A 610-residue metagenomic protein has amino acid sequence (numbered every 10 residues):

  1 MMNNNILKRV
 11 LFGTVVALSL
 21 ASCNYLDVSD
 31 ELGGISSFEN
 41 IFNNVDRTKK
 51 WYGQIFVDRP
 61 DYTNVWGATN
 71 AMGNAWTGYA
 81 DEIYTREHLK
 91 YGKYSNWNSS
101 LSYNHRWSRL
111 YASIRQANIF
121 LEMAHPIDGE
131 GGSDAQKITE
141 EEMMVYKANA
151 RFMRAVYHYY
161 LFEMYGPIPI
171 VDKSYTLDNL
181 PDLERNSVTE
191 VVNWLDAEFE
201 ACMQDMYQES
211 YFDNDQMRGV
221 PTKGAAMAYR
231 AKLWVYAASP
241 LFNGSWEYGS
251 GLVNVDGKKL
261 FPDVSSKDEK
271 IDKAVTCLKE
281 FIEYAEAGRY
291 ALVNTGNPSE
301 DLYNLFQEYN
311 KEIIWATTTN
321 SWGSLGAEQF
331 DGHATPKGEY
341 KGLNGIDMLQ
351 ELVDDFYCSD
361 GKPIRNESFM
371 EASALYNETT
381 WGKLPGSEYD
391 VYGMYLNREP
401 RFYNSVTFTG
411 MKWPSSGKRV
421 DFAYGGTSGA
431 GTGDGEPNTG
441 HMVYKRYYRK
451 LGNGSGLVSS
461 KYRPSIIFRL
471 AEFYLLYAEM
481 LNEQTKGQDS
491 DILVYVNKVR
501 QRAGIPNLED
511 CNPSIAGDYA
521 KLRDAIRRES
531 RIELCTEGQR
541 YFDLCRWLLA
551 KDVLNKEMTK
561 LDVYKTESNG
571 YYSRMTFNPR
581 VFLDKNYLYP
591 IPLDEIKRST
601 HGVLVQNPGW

Functional and structural regions predicted by a protein language model:
M1-G33: Bacterial Sec-dependent N-terminal signal peptides
S22-Y25, L110-S113, W194-D196, E247 (+8 more regions): Long, intrinsically disordered, low-complexity segments
C23-M72, L101, G251-L252, G393-L396 (+1 more regions): Membrane-proximal, proline-rich intrinsically disordered regions
N44-T63, Y84-Y165, N179-R218, Y376 (+8 more regions): Conserved, well-structured interaction surfaces
R47, T295-S428, G487: Glycine-rich, aromatic-lined ligand/substrate-binding cores of catalytic and carbohydrate-binding domains
G131-T139, P167-R185, L241-K273: Short coil/linker segments at helix-helix boundaries
F162-E163, P169, S210, Y236-S245 (+1 more regions): Short coil/turn linking the two alpha-helices of tandem helical-hairpin repeats
